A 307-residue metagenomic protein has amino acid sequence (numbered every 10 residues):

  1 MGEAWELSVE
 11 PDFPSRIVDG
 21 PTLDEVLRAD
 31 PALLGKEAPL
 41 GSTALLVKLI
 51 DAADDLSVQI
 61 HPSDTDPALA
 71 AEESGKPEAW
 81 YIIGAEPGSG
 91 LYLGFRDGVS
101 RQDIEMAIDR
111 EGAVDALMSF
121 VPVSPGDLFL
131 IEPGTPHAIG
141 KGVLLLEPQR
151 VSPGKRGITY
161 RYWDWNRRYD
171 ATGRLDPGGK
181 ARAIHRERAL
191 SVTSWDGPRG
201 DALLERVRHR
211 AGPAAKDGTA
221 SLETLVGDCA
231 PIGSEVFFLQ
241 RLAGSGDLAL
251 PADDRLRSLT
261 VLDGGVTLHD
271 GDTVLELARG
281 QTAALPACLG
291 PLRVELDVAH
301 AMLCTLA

Functional and structural regions predicted by a protein language model:
M1-S100, D164-K216, L239: Transition-metal
D51-D55, D64, S74, A85-G88 (+4 more regions): Ligand-binding loop in jelly-roll beta-barrel domains
A52-D55, E73-A107, G142, G244-G271: Glycine- and acidic-residue-biased ligand/ion/polar-headgroup-sensing regions
D64, G84-E132: Intrinsically disordered, low-complexity linker/loop segments enriched in Gly/Pro and charged/polar residues
E111-R167: Loop-centered beta-sheet repeat module
M118-L130, G271-L289: Short acidic-glycine-tyrosine-enriched beta hairpin
E205-A252, R257, D263-G264: Basic, glycine-rich polyanion-binding accessory segments appended to enzymes
